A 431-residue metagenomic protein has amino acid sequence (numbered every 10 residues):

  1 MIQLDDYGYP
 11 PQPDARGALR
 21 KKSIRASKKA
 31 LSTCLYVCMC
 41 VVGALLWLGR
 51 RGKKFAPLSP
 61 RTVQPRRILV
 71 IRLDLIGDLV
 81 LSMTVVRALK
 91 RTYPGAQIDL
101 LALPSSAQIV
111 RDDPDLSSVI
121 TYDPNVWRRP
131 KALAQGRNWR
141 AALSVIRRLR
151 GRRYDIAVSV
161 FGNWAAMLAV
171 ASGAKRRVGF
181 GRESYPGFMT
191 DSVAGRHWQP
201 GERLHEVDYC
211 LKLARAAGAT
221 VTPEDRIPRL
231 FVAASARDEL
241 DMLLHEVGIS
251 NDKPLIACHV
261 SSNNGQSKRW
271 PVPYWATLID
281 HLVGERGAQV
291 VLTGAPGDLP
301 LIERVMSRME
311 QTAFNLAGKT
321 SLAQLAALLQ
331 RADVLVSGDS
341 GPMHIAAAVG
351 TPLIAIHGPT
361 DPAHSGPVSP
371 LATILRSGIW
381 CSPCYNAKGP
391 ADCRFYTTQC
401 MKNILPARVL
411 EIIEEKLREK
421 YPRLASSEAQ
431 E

Functional and structural regions predicted by a protein language model:
M1-E431: Catalytic machinery of carbohydrate-active enzymes, primarily nucleotide-sugar-dependent glycosyltransferases
